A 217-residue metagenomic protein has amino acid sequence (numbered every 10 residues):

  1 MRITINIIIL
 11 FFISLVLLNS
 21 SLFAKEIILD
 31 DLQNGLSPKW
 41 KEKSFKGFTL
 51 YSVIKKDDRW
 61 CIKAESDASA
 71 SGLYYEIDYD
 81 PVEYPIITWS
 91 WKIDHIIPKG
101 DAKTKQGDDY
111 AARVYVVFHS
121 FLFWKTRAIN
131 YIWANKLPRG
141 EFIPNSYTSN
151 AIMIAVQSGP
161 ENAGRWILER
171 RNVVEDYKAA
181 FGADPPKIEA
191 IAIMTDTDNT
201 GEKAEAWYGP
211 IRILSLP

Functional and structural regions predicted by a protein language model:
I7-N19: Bacterial N-terminal signal peptides
A24-F45: Extracellular carbohydrate-recognition regions
L32, I191, I211-I213: Extracellular beta-strand elements of beta-rich domains used for carbohydrate recognition/degradation or cell-matrix
L50-G72: Short carbohydrate-recognition loop motifs
E76-I87, P160-A163, D184: Extracellular/lumenal carbohydrate-interaction signature centered on repeated Trp-anchored short motifs
S90-I96, H119, V174: Solvent-exposed strand-to-loop "edge" motifs in beta-rich extracellular domains
G107-A151: Extracellular/luminal beta-rich ligand-recognition and adhesion surfaces characterized by aromatic-Gly/Pro-enriched
D109-V114, S149-G159, A163-E205: Extracellular beta-strand ligand-recognition surfaces/modules
